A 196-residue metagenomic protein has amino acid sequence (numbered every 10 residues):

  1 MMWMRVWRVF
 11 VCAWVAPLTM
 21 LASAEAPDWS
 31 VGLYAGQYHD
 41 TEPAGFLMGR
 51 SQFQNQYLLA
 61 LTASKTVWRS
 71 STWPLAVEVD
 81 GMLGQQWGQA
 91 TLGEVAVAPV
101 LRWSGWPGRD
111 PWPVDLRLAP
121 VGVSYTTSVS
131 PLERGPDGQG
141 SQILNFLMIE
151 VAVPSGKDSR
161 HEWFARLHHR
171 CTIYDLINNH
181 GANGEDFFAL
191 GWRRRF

Functional and structural regions predicted by a protein language model:
M1-P27: Cleavable N-terminal export/targeting peptides
A16, E25, F53-N55, S71 (+3 more regions): A generic structural signal for short, solvent-exposed coil/turn residues that cap or connect secondary-structure
L21-T66, R193: Short glycine/proline- and aromatic-enriched beta-strand/turn motifs that initiate or cap beta-hairpins
V31-Q37, P43-M48, A76-W87, A165-H169: Transmembrane beta-strand segments that form the barrel wall of outer-membrane beta-barrel proteins
F53-Y57, S71-W73, T91-V95: Generic alpha-helical scaffold signal
A60-L83: A glycine-rich, hydrophobic loop/mini-helix early in the fold
V67-R69, M82-N183, F187, R193-F196: Outer-membrane beta-barrel transmembrane domain signature
